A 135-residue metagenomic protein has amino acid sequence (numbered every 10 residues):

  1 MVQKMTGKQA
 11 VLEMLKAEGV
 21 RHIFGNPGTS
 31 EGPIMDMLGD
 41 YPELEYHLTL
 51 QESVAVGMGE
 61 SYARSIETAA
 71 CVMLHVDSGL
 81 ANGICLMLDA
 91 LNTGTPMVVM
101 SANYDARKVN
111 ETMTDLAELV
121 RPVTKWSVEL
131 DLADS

Functional and structural regions predicted by a protein language model:
M1-S135: N-terminal alpha/beta PP-like core and its mobile active-site loop of ThDP/TPP-dependent enzymes
